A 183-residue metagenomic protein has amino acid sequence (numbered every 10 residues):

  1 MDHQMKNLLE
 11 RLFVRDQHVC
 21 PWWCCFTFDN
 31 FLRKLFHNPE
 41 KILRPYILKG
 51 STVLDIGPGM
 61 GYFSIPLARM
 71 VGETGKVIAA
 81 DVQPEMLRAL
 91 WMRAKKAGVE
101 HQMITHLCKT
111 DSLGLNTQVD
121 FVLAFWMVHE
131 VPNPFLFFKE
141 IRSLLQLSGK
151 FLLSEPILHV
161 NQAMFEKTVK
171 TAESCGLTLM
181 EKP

Functional and structural regions predicted by a protein language model:
M1-W22: N-terminal, positively charged/glycine-rich alpha-helical extensions of SAM-dependent methyltransferases
H18-L35: Class I SAM-dependent methyltransferase Rossmann-like catalytic core, especially the SAM/SAH-binding loop
R33-K49: Conserved alpha-helix/loop element of class I SAM-dependent methyltransferases that forms part of the SAM/SAH-binding
L54, M60-S112: Class I SAM-dependent methyltransferase SAM/SAH-binding core
D111-V122: A short acidic, Gly/Pro-enriched loop at the edge of an enzyme's catalytic core that lines a small-molecule cofactor
D120-P132: A short SAM/SAH-binding and catalytic strip from SAM-dependent methyltransferases
F135-L147: A short glycine-rich, Lys/Arg-flanked "PGG" loop and its adjoining helix->strand segment in the class I
S148-E155: Conserved beta-strand signature within the Rossmann-like core of class I S-adenosyl-L-methionine
